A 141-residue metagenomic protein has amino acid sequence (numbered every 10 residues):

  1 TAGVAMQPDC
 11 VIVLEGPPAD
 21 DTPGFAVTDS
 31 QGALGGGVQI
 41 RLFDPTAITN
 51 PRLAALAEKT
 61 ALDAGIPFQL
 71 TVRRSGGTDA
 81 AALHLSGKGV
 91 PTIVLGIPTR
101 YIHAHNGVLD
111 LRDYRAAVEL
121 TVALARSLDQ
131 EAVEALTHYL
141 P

Functional and structural regions predicted by a protein language model:
T1-Q39, A80, A132-Y139: Acidic/histidine-rich catalytic neighborhood of metal-dependent amide-processing enzymes
G35-V118, A123-P141: Active-site-adjacent substrate-binding region of metalloamidase/peptidase-like peptide-processing proteins
